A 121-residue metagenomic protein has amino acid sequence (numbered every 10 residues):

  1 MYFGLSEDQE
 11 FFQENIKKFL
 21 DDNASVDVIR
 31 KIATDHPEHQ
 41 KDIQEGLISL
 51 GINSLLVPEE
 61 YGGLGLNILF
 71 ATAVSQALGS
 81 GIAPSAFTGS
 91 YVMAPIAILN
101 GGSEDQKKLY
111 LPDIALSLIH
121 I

Functional and structural regions predicted by a protein language model:
M1, L118-I121: Accessible peptide chain termini
M1-D8: Intrinsic disorder at enzyme termini
D8-F19: A non-catalytic, amphipathic alpha-helix used as a structural packing/dimerization or gating element in enzyme scaffolds
D21-I119: Glycine-rich flavin
